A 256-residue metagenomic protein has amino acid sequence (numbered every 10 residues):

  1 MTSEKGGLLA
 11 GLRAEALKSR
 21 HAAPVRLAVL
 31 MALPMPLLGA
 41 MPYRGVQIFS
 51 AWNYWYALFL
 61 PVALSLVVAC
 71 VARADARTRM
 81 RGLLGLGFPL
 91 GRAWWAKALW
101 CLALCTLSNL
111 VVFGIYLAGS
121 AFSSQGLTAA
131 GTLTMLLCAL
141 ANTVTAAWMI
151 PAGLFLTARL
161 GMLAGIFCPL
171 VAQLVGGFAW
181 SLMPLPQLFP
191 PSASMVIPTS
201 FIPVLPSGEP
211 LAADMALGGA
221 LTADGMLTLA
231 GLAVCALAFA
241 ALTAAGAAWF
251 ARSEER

Functional and structural regions predicted by a protein language model:
M1-A57, A63, A74, M215-R256: Hydrophobic alpha-helical transmembrane segments
K18, L83-G85, T157: Helix-capping/transition residues at the boundaries of transmembrane alpha-helices and the short helical linkers
A23, L27, R92, A164-G165: Residue-level recognition of membrane-helix boundary sites in multi-pass small-molecule transporters
A32-A63, V68, L99-M162, G218-A230: Secretory targeting signals
I48-W52, V67-L86: Transmembrane helix boundary and interhelical loop/hinge segments in multi-pass membrane proteins
L64-V68, M149-G153, V171, P190 (+2 more regions): Hydrophobic/aromatic residues in alpha-helical transmembrane segments
P89-A103: Membrane-interface alpha-helices at helix entry/exit sites of multi-pass transporters
I166, A172-R256: Terminal transmembrane helical anchor/hairpin motif
